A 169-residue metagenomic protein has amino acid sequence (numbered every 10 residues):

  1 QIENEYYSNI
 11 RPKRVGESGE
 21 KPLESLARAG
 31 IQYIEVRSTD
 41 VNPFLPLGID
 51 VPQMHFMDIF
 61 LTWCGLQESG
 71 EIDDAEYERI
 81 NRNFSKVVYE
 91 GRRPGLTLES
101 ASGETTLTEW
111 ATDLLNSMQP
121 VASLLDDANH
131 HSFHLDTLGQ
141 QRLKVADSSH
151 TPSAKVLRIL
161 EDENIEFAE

Functional and structural regions predicted by a protein language model:
Q1-E169: C-terminal accessory/tail domains of diverse enzymes
